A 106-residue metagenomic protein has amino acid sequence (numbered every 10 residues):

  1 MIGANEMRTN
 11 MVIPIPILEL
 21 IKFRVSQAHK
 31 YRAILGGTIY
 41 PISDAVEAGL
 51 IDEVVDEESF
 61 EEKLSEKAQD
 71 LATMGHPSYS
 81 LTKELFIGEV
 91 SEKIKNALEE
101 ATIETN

Functional and structural regions predicted by a protein language model:
M1-R32: CoA-thioester-processing core
A4, L35, E47: Phosphate-coordinating loops and pocket residues in cytosolic domains that bind phosphorylated ligands
L20, L35, L50: Short, flexible active-site loop motifs that bind/organize anionic cofactors or intermediates
R24, G37, L85-E89: Generic structural signal for hydrophobic core residues of well-folded globular domains
G37-D44: Acidic, divalent-metal-coordinating active-site segment for phosphoryl/phosphodiester hydrolysis, typified by short
A48-A97: C-terminal long alpha-helix characteristic of the crotonase
I94-N106: Acidic/histidine-enriched, glycine/proline-rich intrinsically disordered or flexible terminal extensions
